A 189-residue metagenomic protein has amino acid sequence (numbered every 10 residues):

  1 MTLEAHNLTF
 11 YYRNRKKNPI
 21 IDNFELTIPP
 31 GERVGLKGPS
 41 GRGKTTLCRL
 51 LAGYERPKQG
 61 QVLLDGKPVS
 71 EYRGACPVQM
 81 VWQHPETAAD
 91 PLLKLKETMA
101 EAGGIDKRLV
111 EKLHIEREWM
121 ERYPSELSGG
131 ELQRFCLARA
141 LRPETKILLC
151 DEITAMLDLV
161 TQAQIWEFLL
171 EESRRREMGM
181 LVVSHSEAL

Functional and structural regions predicted by a protein language model:
M1-A5, T9-N23, P30: A short, flexible loop at the N-terminus of ABC-type nucleotide-binding domains that lies
K37-P39: The feature captures the beta-strand-to-loop junction immediately N-terminal to the Walker
A52: Helix-to-loop junction immediately C-terminal to a conserved catalytic motif
K67-Q79, L93, E97: ABC ATPase NBD coupling module
H84, P91-D106: Q-loop/switch helix immediately C-terminal to the Walker
Y123-L127, E131: Conserved ABC ATPase signature
L148-E152: Catalytic Walker B motif of ABC-type/P-loop ATPase nucleotide-binding domains
